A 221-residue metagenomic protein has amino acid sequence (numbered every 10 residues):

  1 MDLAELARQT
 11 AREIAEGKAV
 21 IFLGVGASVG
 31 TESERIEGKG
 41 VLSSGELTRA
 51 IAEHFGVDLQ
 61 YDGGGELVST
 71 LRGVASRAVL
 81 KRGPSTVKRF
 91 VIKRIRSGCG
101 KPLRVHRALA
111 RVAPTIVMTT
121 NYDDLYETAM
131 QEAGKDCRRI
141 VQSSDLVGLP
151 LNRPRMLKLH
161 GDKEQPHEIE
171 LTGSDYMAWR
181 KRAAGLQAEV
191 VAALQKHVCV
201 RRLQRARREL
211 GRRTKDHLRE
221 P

Functional and structural regions predicted by a protein language model:
M1-A19, K101-P102, R107, R111-P221: Conserved catalytic alpha/beta core of Sir2/sirtuin-type deacylases, generalized to analogous enzyme cores that bind
M1-M118, D123-G134: Gly/serine-rich nucleotide phosphate-binding loop at the start of the catalytic core of nucleotide/ADP-ribose-handling
